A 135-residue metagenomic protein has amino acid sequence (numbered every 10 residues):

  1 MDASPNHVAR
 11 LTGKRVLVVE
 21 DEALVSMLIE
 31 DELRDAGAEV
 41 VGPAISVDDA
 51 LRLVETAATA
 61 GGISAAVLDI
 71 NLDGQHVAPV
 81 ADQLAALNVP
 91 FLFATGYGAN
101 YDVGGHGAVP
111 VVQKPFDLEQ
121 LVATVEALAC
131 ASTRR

Functional and structural regions predicted by a protein language model:
M1-R15, A60, V103, P110 (+1 more regions): Non-catalytic signal-transmission and effector/linker regions of two-component phosphorelay proteins
E20: Conserved acidic carboxylate
A23-G42: Two-component/phosphorelay signaling modules centered on CheY-like receiver
P43-A65: Acidic, metal-coordinating helix/loop segments flanking the phosphotransfer/catalytic sites of two-component signaling
S46, A66, G74-P79: Acidic catalytic/metal-coordinating carboxylates
D69: Active-site residues of response regulator receiver
Q75-V89: Short amphipathic alpha-helix used as the core "switch/output" element in two-component signaling
L92-T95: Hydrophobic/aromatic residues positioned on beta-strands within the core alpha/beta folds
